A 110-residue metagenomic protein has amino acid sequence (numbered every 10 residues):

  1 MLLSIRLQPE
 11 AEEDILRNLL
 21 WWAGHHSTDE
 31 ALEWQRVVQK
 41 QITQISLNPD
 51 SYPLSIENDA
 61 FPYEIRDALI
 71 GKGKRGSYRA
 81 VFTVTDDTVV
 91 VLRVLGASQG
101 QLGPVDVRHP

Functional and structural regions predicted by a protein language model:
M1-D67, L102, P110: Basic, Lys/Arg-enriched alpha-helical interface segments
I70-P110: Enriched for short, Lys/Arg-rich terminal
